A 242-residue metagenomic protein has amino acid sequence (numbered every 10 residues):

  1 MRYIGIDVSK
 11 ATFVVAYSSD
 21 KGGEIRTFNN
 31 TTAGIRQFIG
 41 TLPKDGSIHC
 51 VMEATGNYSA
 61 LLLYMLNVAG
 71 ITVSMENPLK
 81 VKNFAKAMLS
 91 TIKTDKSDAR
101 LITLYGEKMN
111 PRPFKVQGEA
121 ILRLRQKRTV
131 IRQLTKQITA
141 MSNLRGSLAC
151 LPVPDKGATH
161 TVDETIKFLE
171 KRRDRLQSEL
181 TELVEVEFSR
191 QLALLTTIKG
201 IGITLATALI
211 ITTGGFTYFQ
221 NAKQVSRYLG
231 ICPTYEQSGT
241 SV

Functional and structural regions predicted by a protein language model:
M1-S18, I102: Gly/Thr-rich phosphate-binding beta-strand-loop-beta motif of the actin/hexokinase/Hsp70
K10, G56, K80: Short, glycine/acidic-enriched loop or turn micro-motifs at the edges of active sites
A11-G34: Short glycine-rich, Thr/Ser-proximal phosphate-binding strand/loop in the N-terminal lobe of ATP-dependent enzymes
T32-H49: Short, basic/hydrophobic alpha-helical segments
S47-Y58: Short glycine-rich phosphate-binding loop at a beta-alpha junction
N67: Anion (oxyanion) recognition and catalysis
S74-T197: Long, charge-rich intrinsically disordered scaffolds of nucleic-acid metabolism proteins
I203, T207-V242: Phosphate-backbone recognition surface of nucleic-acid-processing proteins
